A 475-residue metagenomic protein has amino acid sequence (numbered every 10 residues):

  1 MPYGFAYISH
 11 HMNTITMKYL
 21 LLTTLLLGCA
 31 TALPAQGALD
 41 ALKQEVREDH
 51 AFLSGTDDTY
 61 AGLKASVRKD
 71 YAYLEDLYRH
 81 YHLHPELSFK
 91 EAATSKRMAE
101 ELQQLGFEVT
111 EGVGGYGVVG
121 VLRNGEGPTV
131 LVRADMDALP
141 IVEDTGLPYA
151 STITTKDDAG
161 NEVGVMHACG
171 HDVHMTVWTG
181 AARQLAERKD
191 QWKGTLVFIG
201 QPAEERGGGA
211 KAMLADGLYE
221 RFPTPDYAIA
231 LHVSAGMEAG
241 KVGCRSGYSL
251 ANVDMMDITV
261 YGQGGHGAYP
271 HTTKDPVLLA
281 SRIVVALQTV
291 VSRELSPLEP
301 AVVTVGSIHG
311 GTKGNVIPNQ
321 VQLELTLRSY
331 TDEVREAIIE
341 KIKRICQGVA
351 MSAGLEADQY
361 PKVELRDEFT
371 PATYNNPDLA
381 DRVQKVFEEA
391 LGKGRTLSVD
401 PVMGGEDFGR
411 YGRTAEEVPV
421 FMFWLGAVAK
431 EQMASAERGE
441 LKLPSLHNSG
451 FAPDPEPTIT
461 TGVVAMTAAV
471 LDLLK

Functional and structural regions predicted by a protein language model:
M1-G37: Bacterial Sec-dependent N-terminal signal peptides
Q36-H167, T176-G180, Q184-K193: Acidic/His- and Gly-rich active-site-bordering loop/insert found across diverse amide/peptide-bond hydrolases
Y81, G120, V132, H171 (+8 more regions): Divalent metal-coordination and catalytic microenvironments
E143-T154, G247-A251, M433-P444: Short, flexible, mixed-charge acidic loops at enzyme active sites
T154-M166, D172-V173, Q184-S307, T312-P318: Histidine/acidic-residue-rich, glycine-tolerant segments that coordinate divalent metal ions
G160-C169, S449-P457: Short pre-catalytic strand/loop immediately N-terminal to key active-site residues, enriched for Gly-Thr
L278-K475: Metal-dependent amide/peptide-bond hydrolase catalytic core, centered on the "pita-bread" metallohydrolase fold
